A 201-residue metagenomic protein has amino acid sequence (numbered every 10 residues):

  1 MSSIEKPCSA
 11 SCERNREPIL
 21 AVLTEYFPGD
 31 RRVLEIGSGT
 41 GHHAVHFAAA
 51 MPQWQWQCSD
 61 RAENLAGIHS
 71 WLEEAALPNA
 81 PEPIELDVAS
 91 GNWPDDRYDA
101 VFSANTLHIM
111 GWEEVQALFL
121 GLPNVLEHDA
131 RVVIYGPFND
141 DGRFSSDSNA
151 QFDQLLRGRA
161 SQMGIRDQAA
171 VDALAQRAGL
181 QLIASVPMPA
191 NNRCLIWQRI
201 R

Functional and structural regions predicted by a protein language model:
M1-G29: Class I SAM-dependent methyltransferase Rossmann-like catalytic core, especially the SAM/SAH-binding loop
L34, H42-G91: Class I SAM-dependent methyltransferase SAM/SAH-binding core
G39: Conserved glycine-rich SAM-binding loop
W93-V101: A short acidic, Gly/Pro-enriched loop at the edge of an enzyme's catalytic core that lines a small-molecule cofactor
M110-L122: A short, conserved alpha-helix within the catalytic core of class I
D129-D141: Conserved beta-strand signature within the Rossmann-like core of class I S-adenosyl-L-methionine
Q162-G179: Short alpha-helix
L180-R201: Core SAM-dependent methyltransferase catalytic element
